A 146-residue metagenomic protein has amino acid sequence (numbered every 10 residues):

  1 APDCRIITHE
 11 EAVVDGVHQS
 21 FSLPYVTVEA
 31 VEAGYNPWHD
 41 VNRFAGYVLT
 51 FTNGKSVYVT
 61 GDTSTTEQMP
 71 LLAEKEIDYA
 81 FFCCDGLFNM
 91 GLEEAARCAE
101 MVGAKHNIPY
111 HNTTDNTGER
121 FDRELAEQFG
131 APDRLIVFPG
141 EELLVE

Functional and structural regions predicted by a protein language model:
A1-V14, E74-F81, G103: Active-site metal-binding motif and surrounding structural segment of the metallo-beta-lactamase
I7, E29, Y79-F81, H106-I108 (+1 more regions): Hydrophobic/aromatic beta-strand patches that form the interior of the parallel beta-sheet core in alpha/beta enzyme
E11-K75, P139-E146: Core dinuclear metal-dependent hydrolase active-site scaffold
V13-L23, F51, L71, A96 (+1 more regions): Binuclear metal-ion centers of metallo-dependent hydrolases, dominated by the metallo-beta-lactamase
L49-T117: Metallo-beta-lactamase
